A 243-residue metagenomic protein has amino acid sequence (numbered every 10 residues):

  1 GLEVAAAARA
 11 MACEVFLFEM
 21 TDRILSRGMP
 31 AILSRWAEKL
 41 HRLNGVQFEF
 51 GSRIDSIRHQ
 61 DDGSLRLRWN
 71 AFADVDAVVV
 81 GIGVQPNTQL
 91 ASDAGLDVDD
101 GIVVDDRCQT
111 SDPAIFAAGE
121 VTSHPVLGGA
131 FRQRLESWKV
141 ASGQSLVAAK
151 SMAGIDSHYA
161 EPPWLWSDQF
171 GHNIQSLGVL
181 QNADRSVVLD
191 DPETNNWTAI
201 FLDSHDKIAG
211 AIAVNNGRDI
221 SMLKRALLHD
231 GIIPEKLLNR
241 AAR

Functional and structural regions predicted by a protein language model:
L2-S56, S137-V140, E161-W166: Rossmann-like dinucleotide-binding cores of NAD(P)H-dependent redox enzymes
F18, H59, V104, F201-D203: Hydrophobic alpha-helical segments, especially N-terminal targeting/anchoring helices
S56-G63: Feature captures the FAD/FMN-dependent oxidoreductase FAD-binding
S64-R66, F72-V147: FAD-site-proximal beta/loop scaffold in flavoenzymes
L65, F72-D97, H172-R243: C-terminal catalytic lobe of FAD-dependent flavoproteins
V121-G217: Mid-to-C-terminal Rossmann-like scaffold of FAD/NAD(P)H-dependent oxidoreductases
